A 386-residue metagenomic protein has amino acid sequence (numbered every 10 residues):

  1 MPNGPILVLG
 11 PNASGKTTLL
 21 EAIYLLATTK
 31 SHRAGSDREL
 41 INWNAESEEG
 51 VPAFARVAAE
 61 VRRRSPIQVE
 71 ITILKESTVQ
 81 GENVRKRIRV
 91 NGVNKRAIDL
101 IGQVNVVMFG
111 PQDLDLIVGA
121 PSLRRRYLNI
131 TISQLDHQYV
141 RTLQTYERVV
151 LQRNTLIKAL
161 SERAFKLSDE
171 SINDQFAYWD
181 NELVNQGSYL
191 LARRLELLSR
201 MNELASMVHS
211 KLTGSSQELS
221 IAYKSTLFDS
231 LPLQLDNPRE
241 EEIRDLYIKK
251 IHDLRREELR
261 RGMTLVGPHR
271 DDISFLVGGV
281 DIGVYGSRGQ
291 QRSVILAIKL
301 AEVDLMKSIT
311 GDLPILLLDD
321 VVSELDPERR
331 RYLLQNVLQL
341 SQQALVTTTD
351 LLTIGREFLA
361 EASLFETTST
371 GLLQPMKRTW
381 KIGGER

Functional and structural regions predicted by a protein language model:
M1-P11, L25, N44-E48, K166-I315 (+4 more regions): Conserved NTPase motor "head" modules and their coupling/switch loops across ABC/AAA+ ATPases, GTPases, and GHKL ATPases
K16: Conserved lysine of the Walker
T28-L123, Y127-L135, Y139, L204-M207 (+2 more regions): Nucleotide-state sensing region of NTPase/ATPase domains
V107, L345, S363-F365: Hydrophobic/aromatic beta-strand patches that form the interior of the parallel beta-sheet core in alpha/beta enzyme
F109, D115-T213: An accessory alpha-helical subdomain
D319-V321: Walker B catalytic acidic pair
T347-T349: H-loop/switch region of ABC-family ATPase nucleotide-binding domains
